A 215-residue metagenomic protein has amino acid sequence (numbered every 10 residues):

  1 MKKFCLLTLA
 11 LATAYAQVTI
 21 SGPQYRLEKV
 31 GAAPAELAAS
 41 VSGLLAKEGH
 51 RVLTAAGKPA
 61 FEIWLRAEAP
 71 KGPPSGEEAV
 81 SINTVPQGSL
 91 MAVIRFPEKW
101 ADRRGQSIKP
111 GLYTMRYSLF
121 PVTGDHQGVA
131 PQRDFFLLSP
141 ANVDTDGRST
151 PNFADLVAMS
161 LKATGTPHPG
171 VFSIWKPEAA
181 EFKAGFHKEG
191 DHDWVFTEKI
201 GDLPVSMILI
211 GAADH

Functional and structural regions predicted by a protein language model:
F4-A12: Sec-dependent N-terminal signal peptides
Q17-I82, L138-H215: Primarily secretory-pathway and cell-envelope proteins
G57-F61, L90-A92, K109-G111: Envelope-exposed proteins and targeting segments
G76-S81, M91-K99: N-terminal post-signal-peptidase region of extra-cytosolic proteins
T84, D125-V129: Short consensus segments that form the blades of beta-propeller domains, in both extracellular/periplasmic
I108, G128-L137: Mature extracellular/secreted ectodomains of secretory-pathway proteins
G111-S118: A short tyrosine-centered beta-strand micro-motif
